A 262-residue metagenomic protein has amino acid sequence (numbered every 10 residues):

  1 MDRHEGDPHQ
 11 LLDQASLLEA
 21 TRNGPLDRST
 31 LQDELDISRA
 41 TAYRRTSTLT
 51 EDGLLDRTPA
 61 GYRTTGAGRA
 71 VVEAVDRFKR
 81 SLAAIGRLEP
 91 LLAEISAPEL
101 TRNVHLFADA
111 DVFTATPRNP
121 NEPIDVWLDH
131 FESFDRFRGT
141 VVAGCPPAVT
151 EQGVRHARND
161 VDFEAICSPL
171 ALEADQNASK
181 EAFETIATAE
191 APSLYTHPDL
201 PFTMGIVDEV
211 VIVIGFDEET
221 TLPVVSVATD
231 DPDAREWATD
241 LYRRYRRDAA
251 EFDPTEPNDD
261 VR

Functional and structural regions predicted by a protein language model:
M1-L82: Basic, Lys/Arg-rich alpha-helical nucleic-acid-recognition elements, primarily the DNA-binding modules of transcription
D2, E89-A165: PLD-like (HKD) phosphodiesterase/transphosphatidyltransferase domain
A15-L17, R22, D160-A178, D240 (+2 more regions): Short, compositionally biased leader-like segments
V75-I95: Alpha-helical linker/hinge and terminal dimerization helices associated with HTH transcriptional regulators
G139-A143, I166-P169, T196-P198, V207-D208 (+1 more regions): Short His-Asn-centered micro-motif
G153-H156, E181-A182, R243-R244: Short, solvent-exposed amphipathic alpha-helical segments in soluble enzyme and RNA/protein-processing domains
L170-G205, E209: HKD-type phospholipase D/PLD-like phosphodiesterase module
I206-R262: Amphipathic alpha-helical interface segments
